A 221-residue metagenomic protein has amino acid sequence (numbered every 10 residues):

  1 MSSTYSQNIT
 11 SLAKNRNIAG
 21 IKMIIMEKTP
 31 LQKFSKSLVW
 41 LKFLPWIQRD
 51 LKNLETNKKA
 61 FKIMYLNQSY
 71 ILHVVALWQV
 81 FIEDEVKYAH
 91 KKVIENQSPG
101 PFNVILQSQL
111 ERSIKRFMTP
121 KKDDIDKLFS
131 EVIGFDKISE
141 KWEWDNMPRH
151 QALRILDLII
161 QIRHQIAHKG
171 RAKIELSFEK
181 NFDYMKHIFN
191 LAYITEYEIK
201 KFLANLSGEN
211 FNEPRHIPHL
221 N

Functional and structural regions predicted by a protein language model:
M1-I25: N-terminal amphipathic/basic-hydrophobic helices that include classical n-h-c signal peptides and signal-anchor
S2, K121-K122, S177: Alpha-helix initiation/capping motif
S11-K14, I24-D50, H150-N221: Polyanionic, low-complexity intrinsically disordered segments
K14, I21, N57-K58, L66 (+2 more regions): General secondary-structure edge motif
K22-K87: Charge-rich, low-complexity N-terminal segments
I25-T29, L51-L54, H90, K121-I138 (+1 more regions): Hydrophobic transmembrane alpha-helix bundles
L66, L72-V74, W78-D157: Helix-loop junctions and short alpha-helical segments
